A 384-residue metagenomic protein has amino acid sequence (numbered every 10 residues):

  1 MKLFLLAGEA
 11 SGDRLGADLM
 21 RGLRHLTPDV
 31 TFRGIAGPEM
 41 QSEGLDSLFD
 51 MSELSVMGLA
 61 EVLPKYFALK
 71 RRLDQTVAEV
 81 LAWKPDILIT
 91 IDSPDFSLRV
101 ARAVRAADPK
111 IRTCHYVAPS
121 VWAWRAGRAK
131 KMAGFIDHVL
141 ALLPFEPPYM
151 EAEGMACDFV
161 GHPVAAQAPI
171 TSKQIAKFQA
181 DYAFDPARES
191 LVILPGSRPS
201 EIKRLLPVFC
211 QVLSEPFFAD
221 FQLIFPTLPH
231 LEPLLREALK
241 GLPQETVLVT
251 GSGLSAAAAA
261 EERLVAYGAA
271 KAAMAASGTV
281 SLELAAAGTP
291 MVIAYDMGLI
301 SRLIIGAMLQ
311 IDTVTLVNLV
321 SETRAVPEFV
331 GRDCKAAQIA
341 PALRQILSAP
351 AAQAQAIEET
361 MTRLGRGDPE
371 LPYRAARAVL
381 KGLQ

Functional and structural regions predicted by a protein language model:
M1-Q384: Nucleotide-activated sugar donor-binding and catalytic core shared by glycosyltransferases and related lipid-linked
